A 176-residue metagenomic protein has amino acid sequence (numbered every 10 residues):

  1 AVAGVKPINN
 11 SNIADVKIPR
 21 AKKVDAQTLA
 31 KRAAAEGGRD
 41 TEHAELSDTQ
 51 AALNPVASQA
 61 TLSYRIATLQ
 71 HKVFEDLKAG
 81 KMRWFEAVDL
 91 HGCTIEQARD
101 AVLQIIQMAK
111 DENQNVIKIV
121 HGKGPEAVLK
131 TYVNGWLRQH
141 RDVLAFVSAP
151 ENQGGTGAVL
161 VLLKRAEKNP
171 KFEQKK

Functional and structural regions predicted by a protein language model:
A1-V116, G124-K176: Long, charged, low-complexity intrinsically disordered regions
